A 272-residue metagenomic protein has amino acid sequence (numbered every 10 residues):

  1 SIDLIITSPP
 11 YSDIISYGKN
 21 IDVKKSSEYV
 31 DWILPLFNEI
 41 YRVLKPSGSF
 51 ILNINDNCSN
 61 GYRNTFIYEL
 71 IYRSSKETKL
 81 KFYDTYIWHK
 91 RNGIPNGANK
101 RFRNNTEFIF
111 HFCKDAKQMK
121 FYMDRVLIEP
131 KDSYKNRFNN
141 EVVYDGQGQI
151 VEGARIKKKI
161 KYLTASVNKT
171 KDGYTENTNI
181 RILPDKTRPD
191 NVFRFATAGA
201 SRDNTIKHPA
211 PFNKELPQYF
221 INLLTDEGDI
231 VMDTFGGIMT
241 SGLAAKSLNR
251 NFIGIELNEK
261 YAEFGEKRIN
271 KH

Functional and structural regions predicted by a protein language model:
S1-E266, N270: Core catalytic lobe of class I
